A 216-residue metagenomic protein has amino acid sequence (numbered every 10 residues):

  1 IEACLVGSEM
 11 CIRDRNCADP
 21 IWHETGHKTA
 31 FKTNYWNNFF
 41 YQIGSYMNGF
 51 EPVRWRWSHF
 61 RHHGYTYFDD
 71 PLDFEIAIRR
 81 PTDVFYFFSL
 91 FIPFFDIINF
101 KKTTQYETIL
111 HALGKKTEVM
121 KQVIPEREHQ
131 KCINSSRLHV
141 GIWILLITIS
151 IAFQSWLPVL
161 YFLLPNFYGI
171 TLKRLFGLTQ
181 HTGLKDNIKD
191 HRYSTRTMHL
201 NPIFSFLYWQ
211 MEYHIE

Functional and structural regions predicted by a protein language model:
I1-I12: Single conserved hydrophobic/aromatic residue that forms the stacking wall/gate of nucleotide- or nucleobase-binding
V6, T148-Y161: Helix-coil boundary and interhelical linker segments in multi-pass alpha-helical membrane proteins
S8, F39, V159-L163, L207: Hydrophobic alpha-helical transmembrane segments
R13-A18, N166-R174: Alpha-helical transmembrane segments and their membrane-interface exit regions
N16-H139, K185-E216: Membrane-embedded catalytic scaffold of the fatty acid hydroxylase/desaturase
N134-S150: Core segments of transmembrane alpha-helices that mediate helix-helix packing or line hydrophobic substrate/ligand
H181: Basic, alpha-helical nucleic-acid-binding regions used in initiation and control of genome expression
